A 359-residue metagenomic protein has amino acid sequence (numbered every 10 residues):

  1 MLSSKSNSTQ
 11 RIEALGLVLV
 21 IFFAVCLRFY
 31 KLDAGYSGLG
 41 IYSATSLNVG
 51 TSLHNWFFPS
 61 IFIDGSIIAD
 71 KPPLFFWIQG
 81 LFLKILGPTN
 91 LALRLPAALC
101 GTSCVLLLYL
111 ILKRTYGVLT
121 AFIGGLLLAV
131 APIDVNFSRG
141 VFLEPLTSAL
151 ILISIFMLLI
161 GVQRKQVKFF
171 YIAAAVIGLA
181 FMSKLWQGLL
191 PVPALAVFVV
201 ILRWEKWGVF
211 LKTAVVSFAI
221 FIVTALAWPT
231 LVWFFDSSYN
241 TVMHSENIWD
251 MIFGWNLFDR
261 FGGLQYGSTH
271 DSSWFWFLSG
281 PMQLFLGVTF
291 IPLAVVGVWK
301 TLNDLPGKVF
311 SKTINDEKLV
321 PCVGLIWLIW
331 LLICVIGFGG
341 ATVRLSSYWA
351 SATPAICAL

Functional and structural regions predicted by a protein language model:
M1-L359: Membrane-integral, polyisoprenol-dependent glycosyltransferases of the GT-C/oligosaccharyltransferase superfamily
